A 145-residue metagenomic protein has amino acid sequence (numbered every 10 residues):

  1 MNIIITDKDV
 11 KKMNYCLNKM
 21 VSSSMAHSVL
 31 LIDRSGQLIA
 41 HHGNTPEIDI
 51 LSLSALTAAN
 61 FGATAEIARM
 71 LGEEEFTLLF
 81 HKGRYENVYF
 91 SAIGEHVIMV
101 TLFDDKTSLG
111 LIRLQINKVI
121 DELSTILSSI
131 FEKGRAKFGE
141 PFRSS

Functional and structural regions predicted by a protein language model:
M1-A26, S35-S145: Acidic, low-complexity cytosolic segments
